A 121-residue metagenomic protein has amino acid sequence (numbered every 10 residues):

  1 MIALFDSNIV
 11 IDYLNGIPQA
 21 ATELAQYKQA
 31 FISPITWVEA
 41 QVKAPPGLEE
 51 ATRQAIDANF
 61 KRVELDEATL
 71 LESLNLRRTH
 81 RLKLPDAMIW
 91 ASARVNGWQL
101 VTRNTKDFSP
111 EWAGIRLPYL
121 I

Functional and structural regions predicted by a protein language model:
M1-I32, V42-Q54, F60: Short, well-structured N-terminal submotif of metal-dependent ribonuclease cores
I9-V10, T36, T69, M88-I89 (+1 more regions): Alpha-helix capping/helix-boundary segments
V10-I11, V38-Q41, S109, P118: Nucleotide phosphate-binding site architecture
W37, E50-R53, L70, D86: A general structural signal for well-ordered alpha-helical segments in protein cores
V38-Q41, D57, L74: Amphipathic alpha-helical segments within well-ordered protein domains
N59-T79: Acidic catalytic patch
W90, R94-I121: Acidic, PIN/NYN-like endoribonuclease modules and their adjacent C-terminal/linker elements
